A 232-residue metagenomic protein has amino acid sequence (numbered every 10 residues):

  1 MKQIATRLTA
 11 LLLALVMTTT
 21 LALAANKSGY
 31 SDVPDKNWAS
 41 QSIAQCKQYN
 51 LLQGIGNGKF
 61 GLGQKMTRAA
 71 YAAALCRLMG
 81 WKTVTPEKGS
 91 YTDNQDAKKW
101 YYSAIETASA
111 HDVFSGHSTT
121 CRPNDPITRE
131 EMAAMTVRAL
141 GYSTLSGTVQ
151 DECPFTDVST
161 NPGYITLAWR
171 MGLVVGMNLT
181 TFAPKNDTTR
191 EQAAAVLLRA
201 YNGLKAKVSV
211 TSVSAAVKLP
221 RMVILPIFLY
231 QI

Functional and structural regions predicted by a protein language model:
K2-S40, Q53-Y102, A110-E130, R138-P162 (+2 more regions): Feature responds to low-complexity, polar/acidic, surface-exposed segments characteristic of secreted/exported proteins
K47, S109-A110, W169: Alpha-helix C-terminal capping/helix-coil junction sites
T188-Q192: Acidic helix/loop microenvironments that form the catalytic cleft of cell-wall polysaccharide enzymes
